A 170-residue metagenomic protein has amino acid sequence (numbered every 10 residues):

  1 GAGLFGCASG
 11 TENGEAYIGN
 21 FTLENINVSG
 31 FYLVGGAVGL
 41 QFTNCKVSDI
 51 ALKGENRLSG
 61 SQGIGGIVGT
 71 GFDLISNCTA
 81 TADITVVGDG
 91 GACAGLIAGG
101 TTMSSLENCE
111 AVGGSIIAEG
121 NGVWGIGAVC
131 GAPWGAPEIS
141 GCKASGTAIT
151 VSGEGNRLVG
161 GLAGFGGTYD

Functional and structural regions predicted by a protein language model:
G1-D170: Predominantly extracellular beta-rich ligand-binding scaffolds that present long acidic/polar faces for carbohydrate
